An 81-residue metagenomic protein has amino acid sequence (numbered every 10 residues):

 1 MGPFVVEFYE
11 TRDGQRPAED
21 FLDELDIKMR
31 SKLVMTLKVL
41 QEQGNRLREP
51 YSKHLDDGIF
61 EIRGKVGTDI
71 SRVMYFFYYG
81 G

Functional and structural regions predicted by a protein language model:
M1-I70, Y79-G81: Basic, Lys/Arg-enriched alpha-helical interface segments
F76: Phosphoinositide-dependent membrane-docking surfaces
